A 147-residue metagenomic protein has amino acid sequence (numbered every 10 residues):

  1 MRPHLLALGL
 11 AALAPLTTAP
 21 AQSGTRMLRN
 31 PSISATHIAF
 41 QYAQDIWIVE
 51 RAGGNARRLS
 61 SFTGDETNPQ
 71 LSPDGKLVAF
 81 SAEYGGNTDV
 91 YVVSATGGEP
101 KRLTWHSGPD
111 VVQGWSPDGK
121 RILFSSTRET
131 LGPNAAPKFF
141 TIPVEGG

Functional and structural regions predicted by a protein language model:
M1-A7: Bacterial N-terminal signal peptides that target proteins for export
A7-P15: Bacterial N-terminal signal peptides
T17-A21: Sec/Tat signal peptide C-region and signal peptidase I cleavage site
Q22, Y42-W47, S60-E66, A79-Y91 (+4 more regions): A flexible loop/linker signature enriched in serine peptidases of the S9 family
Q22-V49: Beta-strand-rich domains and repeat architectures in extracellular enzymes and scaffolds, especially beta-propellers
R29-A35, P73, V90, S125: Repeat-blade elements of multi-bladed beta-propeller folds
A35-T36, D74-K76, D118-K120: Short coil/turn segments that connect the beta-strands within blades of beta-propeller domains
